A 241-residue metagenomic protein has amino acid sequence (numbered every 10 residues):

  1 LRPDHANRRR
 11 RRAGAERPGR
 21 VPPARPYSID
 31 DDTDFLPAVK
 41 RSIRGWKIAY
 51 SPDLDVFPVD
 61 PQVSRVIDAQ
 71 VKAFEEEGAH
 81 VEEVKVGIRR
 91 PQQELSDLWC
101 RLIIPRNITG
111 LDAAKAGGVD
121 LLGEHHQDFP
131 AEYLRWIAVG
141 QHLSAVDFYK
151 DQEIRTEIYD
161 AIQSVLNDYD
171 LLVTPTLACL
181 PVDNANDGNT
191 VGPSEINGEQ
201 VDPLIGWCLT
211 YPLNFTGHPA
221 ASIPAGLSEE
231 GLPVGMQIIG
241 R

Functional and structural regions predicted by a protein language model:
L1-V71, E77, G117-G118: A short helix-breaking turn/cap at a secondary-structure junction
Y27-D31, W99-R101, K150, V182-W207: Short, surface-exposed loop/helix-turn segments at secondary-structure junctions that function as lids/hinges flanking
P37-S51, L102-Q163, C179, N184-N186 (+1 more regions): Short helix-loop capping/hinge segments that flank enzyme active sites or metal/cofactor-binding pockets
P61-G87, L111-L122, F148-Y169: Acyltransferase
Q163, Q200-I223: Small-aliphatic-rich amphipathic alpha-helix that forms the alpha element of a beta-alpha
L232-R241: Short, well-ordered beta-strand elements
